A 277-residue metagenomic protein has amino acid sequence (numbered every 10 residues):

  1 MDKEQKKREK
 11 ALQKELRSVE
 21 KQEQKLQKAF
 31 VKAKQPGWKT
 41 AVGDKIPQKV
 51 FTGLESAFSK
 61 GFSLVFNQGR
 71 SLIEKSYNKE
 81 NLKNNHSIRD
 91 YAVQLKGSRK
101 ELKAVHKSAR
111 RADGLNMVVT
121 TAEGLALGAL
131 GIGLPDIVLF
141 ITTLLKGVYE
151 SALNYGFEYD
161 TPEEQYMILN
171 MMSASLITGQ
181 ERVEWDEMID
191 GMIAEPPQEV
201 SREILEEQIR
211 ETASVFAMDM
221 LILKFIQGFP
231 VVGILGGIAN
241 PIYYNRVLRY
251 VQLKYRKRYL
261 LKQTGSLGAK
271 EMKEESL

Functional and structural regions predicted by a protein language model:
M1-A122, Y149-L277: Terminal, membrane-proximal amphipathic helices and intrinsically disordered targeting/regulatory segments
E123-P135, V231: Transmembrane alpha-helix interface/packing and boundary motifs in multi-pass membrane proteins, characterized by
L134-V138, E158: Short, surface-exposed loop/turn motifs that are enriched in glycine and acidic residues and include a nearby proline
V138, T142-L144: Conserved mixed alpha/beta catalytic, RNA-binding, or beta-rich assembly cores of soluble enzyme, regulatory
